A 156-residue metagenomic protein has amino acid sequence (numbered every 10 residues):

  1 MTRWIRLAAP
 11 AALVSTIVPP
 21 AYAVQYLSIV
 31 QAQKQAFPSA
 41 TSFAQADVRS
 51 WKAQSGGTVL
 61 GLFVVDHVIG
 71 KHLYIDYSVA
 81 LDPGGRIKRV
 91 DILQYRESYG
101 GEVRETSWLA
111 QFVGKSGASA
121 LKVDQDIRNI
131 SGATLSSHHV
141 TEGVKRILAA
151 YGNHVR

Functional and structural regions predicted by a protein language model:
M1-D76, D82-R156: Intrinsically disordered terminal and processing segments
